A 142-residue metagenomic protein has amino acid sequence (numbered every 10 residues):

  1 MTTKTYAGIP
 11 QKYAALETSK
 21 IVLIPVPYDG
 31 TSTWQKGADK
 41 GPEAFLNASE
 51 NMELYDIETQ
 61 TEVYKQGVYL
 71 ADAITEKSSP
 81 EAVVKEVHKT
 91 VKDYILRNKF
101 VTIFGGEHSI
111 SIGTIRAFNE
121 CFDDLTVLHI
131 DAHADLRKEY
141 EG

Functional and structural regions predicted by a protein language model:
T2-G142: Conserved alpha-helical scaffold segments that buttress catalytic/binding sites
